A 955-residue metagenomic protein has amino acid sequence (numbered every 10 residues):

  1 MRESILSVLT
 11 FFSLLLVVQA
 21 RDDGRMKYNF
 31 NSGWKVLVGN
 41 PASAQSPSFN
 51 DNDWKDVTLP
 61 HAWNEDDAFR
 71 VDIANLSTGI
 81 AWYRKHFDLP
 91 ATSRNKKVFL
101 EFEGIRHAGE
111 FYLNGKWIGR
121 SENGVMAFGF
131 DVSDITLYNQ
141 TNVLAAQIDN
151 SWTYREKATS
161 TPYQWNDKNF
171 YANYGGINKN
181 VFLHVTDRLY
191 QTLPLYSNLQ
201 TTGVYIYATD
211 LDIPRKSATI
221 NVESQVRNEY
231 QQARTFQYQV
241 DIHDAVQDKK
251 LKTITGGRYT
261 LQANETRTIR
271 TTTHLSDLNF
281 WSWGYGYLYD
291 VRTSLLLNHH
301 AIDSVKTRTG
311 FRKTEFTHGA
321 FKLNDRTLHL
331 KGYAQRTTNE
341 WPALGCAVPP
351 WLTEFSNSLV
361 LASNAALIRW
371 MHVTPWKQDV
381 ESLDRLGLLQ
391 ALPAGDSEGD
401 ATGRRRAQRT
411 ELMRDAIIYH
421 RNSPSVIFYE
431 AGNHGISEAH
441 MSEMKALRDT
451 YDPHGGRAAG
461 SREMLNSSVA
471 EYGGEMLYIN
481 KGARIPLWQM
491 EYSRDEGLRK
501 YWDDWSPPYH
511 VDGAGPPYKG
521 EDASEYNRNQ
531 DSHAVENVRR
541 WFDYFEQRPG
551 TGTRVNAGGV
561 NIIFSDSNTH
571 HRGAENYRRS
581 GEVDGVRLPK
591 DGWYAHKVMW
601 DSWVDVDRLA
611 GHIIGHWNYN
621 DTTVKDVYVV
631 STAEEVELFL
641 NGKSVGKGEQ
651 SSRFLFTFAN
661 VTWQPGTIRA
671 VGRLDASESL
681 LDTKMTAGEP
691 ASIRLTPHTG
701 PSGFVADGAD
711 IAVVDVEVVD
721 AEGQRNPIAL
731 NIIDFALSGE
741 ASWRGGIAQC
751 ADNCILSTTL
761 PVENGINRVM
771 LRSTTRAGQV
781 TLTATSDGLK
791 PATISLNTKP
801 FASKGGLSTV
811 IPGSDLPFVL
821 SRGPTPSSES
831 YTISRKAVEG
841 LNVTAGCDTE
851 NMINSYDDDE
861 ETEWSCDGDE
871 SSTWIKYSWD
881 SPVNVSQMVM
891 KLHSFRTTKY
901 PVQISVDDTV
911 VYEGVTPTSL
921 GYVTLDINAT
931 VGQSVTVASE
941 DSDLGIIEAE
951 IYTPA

Functional and structural regions predicted by a protein language model:
A20-E103, A158-F170, Y174-I177, V185-L189 (+6 more regions): Extended carbohydrate-recognition surfaces in non-catalytic/accessory domains of CAZymes and lectin-like proteins
Y28-F30, L37-N40, T78-S197, E229 (+4 more regions): Accessory beta-strand-rich segments of carbohydrate-active enzymes
D51-P60, L113, D815-P882, H893-P901 (+3 more regions): Disordered, acidic Ser/Thr/Pro-rich linker "stalks" and the adjacent N-terminal cap of the next globular domain
H61-L89, S93-F102, R106-N114, G119-E122 (+6 more regions): Active-site-adjacent substrate/metal-binding segments within catalytic domains of carbohydrate-active enzymes
L113, R215-R258, K625-S644, T667-G672 (+2 more regions): Beta-strand-rich binding/interaction modules
A146-D149, T936-L944: Short beta-strand-plus-loop segments that form exposed binding edges in beta-rich domains
H299-H300, E354-L359, S363-G592, H596 (+3 more regions): Substrate-binding/catalytic cleft of secreted carbohydrate-active enzymes, primarily glycoside hydrolases
L323, H570, Y577-R578, K590-D591 (+4 more regions): The feature marks long extracellular or luminal low-complexity segments
